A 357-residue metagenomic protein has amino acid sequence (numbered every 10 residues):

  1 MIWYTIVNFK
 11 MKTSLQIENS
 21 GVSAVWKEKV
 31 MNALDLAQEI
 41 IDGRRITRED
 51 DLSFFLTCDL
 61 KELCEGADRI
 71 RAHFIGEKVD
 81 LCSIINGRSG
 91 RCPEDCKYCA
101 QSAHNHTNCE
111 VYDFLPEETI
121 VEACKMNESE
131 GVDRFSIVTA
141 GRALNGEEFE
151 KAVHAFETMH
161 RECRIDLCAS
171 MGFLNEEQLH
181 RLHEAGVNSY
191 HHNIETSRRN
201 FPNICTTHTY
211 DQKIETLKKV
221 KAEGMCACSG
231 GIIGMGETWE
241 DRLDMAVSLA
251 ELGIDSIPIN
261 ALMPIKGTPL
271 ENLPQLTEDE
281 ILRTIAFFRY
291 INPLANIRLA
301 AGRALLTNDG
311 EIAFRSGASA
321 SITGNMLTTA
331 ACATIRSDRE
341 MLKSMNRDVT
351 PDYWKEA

Functional and structural regions predicted by a protein language model:
Y4, N8, K12-I17, S23-C58 (+1 more regions): Auxiliary Fe-S-binding modules of radical SAM enzymes
G43, A67, C96, H192 (+4 more regions): Conserved, mostly hydrophobic/aromatic
C64-N105, Y112-S136: N-terminal pre-triad scaffold of radical SAM enzymes
E77-I84, R91-P93, K97-H106, V153-H160 (+3 more regions): Mobile, glycine- and charge-enriched loop segments and immediately flanking short secondary-structure elements within
H104-A123, N127-V220, M225-G230, D255-N260: Core AdoMet radical
G141-N145, T216-E240, I259-P274, A295-L306: Conserved strand-turn element in the central/C-terminal portion of the radical SAM core barrel that lines
F149-F156, A185-H191, W239-D255, D309-G324: Short, electropositive alpha-helical surface patch
S170-N175, I232-A246: Active-site glycine- and acidic-residue-rich loops that bind and position anionic ligands or nucleotide-like cofactors
